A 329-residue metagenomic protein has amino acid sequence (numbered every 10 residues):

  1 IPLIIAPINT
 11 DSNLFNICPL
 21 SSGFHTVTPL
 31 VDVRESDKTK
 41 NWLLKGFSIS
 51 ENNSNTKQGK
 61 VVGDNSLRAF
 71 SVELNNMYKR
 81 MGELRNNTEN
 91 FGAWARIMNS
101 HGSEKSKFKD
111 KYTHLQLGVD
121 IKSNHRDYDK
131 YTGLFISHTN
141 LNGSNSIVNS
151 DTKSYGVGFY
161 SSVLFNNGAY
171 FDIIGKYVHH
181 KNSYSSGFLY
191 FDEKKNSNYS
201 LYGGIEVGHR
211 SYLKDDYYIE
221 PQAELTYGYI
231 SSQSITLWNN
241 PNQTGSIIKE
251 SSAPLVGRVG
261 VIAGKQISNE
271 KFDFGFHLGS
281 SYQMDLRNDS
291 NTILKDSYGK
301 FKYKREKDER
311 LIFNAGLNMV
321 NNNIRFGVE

Functional and structural regions predicted by a protein language model:
I1-D11, K109-H125, P241-S252: Short secondary-structure subsegments characteristic of cysteine-rich extracellular domains
I1-L3, L44, A95, P221 (+1 more regions): Residue-level detector of buried hydrophobic side-chain packing in well-ordered secondary-structure elements
I1-S48: Extracellular, surface-exposed repeat/solenoid domains
I49-K214, I219, E329: Outer membrane beta-barrel translocator domains of Type V secretion systems
K57-V62, S146-S150, K181-S197, S231-A253 (+1 more regions): Solvent-exposed, glycine/polar-rich loop segments of beta-barrel outer-membrane systems
S100-G102, T139-G143, V178-N182, T226-S232 (+2 more regions): Structural signature of outer-membrane beta-barrel domains
V207, I219, E224-S232: Solvent-exposed flexible segments
L213, I247-E329: Outer membrane beta-barrel transmembrane domains
